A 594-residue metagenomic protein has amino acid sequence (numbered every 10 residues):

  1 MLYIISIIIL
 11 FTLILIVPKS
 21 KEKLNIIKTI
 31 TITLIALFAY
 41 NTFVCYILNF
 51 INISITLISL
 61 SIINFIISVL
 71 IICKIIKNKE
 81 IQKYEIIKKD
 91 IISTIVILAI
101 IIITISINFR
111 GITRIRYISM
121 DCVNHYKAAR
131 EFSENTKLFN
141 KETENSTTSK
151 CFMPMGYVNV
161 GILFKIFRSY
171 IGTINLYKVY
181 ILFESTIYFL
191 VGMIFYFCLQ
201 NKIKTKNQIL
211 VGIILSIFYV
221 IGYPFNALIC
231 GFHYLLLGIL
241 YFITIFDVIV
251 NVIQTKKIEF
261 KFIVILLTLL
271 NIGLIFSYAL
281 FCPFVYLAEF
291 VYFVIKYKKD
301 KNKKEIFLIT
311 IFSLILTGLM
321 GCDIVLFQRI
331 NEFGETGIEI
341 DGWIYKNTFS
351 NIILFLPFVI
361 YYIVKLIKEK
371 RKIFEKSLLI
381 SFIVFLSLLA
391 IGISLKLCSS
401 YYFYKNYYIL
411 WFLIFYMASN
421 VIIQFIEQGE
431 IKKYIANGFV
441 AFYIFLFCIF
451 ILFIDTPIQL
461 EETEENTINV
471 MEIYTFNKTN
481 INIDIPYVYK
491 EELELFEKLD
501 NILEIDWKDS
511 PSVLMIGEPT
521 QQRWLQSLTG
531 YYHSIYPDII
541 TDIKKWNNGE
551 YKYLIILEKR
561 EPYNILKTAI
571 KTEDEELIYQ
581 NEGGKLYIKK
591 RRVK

Functional and structural regions predicted by a protein language model:
M1-I87: Membrane-embedded, hydrophobic transmembrane alpha-helices
I26, I249-I272: Short hydrophobic alpha-helices at membrane interfaces in multi-pass membrane enzymes
I58-S59, Y234-Y241, C398-E427: Hydrophobic/aromatic-rich transmembrane helices and adjacent perimembrane loops
I87, N201-I209, K257-F260, Y297-L308 (+2 more regions): Membrane-interface helix-loop-helix junctions at transmembrane boundaries of multi-pass membrane enzymes, predominantly
V96, I103-L240: Active-site lumenal/periplasmic loops and adjacent helix-entry segments of GT-C-fold, multi-pass membrane
R110, R114-N124, R130-E131, F139 (+8 more regions): Transmembrane catalytic cores of multi-pass membrane glycosyltransferases and polysaccharide-assembly enzymes
S146-T147, F447-I543, N548-N564, E582 (+1 more regions): Short periplasmic/luminal acceptor-recognition loop of GT-C membrane glycosyltransferases, typified by
K261, I265-L269, I309-L316, F374-F382 (+1 more regions): Signature aromatic-anchored transmembrane alpha helix within multi-pass, membrane-resident enzymes that catalyze glycan
